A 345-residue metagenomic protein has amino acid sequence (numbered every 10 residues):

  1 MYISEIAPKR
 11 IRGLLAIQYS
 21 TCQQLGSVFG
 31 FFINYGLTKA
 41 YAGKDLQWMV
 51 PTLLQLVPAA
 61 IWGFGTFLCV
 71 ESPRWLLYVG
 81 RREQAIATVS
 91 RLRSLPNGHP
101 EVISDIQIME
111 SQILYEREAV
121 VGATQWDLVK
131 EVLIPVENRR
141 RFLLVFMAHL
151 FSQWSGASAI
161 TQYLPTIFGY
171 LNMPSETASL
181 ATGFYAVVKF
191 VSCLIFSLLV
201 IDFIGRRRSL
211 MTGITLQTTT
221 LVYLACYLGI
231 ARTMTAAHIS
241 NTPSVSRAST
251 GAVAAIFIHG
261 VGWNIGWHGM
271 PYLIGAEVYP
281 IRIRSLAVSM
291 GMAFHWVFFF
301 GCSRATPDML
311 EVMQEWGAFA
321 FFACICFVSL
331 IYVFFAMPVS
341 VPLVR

Functional and structural regions predicted by a protein language model:
M1-R91, L114-R345: Alpha-helical transmembrane bundle of multi-pass membrane proteins
R91-I103, E118: Short intracellular "coupling" helices and adjacent cytoplasmic loop segments at the cytosolic face of multi-pass
H99-L114, T182: Short, well-structured alpha-helical segments
